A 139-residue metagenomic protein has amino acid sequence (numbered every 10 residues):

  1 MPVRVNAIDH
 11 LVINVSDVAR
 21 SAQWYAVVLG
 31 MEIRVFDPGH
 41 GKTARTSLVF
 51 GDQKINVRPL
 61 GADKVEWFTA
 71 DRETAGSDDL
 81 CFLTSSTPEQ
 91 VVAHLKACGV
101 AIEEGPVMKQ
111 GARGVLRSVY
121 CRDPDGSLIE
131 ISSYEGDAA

Functional and structural regions predicted by a protein language model:
M1-R20, D78-L80, S133-A139: N-terminal beta-strand motif that seeds the catalytic metal site of vicinal oxygen chelate
P2-R4, L83, V92-A139: Vicinal oxygen chelate
I13-A62: Core segments of cupin and vicinal oxygen chelate
R20-S21, T87-V92: Short, conserved charged micro-motifs
K42-A44, G76, V115: Exposed loop/turn and edge beta-strand positions of beta-sandwich/beta-sheet ligand-binding modules
R45-T46, L80, V119: Residue-level detector of beta-strand structural context in well-folded domains
Q53-I55, D78, R117, P124: Change "...and in nucleic-acid phosphodiester-cleaving endonucleases..." to "...and in nucleic-acid processing enzymes
K64, A70-L83: Helix-adjacent hinge/juxtasegments
